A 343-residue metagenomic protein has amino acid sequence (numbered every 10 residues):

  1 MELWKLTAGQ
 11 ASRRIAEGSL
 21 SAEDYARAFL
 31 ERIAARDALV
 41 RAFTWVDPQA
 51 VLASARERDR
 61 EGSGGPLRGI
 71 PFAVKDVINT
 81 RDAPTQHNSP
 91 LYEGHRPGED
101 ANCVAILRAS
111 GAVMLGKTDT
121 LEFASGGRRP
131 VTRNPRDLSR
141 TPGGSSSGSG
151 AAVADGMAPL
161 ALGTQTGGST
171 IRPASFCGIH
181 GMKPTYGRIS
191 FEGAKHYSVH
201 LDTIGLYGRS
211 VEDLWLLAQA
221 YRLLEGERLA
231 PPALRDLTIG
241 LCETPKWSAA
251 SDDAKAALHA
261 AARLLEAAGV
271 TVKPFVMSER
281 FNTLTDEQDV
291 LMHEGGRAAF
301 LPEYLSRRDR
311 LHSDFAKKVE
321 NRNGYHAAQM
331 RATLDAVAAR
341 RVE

Functional and structural regions predicted by a protein language model:
M1-V46, A267-G269: An N-terminal boundary/leader segment
W4, Q219-E287, N321-H326: Gly/Ser-rich, acidic/histidine-flanked active-site/gating loops
G18, G69, K75, A109 (+5 more regions): Glycine-rich, small-residue loops and helix-cap segments that act as flexible hinges at active-site edges
A22-A26, D59, D253-V276, F300-S306 (+1 more regions): Acyltransferase
F29, V51, L214, I239 (+3 more regions): Residue-level signal for inorganic ion chemistry
V51-A53, E61-R129: Acidic/His- and Gly-rich active-site-bordering loop/insert found across diverse amide/peptide-bond hydrolases
L67-H87, D236-T238, V290-V342: Short helix-loop capping/hinge segments that flank enzyme active sites or metal/cofactor-binding pockets
E99-Y221: Short glycine/serine-rich loop segments
